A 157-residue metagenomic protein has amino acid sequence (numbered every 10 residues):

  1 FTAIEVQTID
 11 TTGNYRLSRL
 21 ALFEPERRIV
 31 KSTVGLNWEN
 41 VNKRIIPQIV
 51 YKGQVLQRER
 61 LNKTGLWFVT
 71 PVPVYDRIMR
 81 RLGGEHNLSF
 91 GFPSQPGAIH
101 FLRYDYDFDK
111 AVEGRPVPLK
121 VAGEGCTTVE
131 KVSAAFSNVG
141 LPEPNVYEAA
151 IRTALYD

Functional and structural regions predicted by a protein language model:
F1-G13, L22, K52: Conserved catalytic cores of phosphodiester-cleaving nucleases, focusing on short active-site segments
N14, E26-D157: Non-catalytic C-terminal interaction segments of nucleic acid-processing enzymes
R16-S18: A glycine-rich, hydrophobic loop/mini-helix early in the fold
